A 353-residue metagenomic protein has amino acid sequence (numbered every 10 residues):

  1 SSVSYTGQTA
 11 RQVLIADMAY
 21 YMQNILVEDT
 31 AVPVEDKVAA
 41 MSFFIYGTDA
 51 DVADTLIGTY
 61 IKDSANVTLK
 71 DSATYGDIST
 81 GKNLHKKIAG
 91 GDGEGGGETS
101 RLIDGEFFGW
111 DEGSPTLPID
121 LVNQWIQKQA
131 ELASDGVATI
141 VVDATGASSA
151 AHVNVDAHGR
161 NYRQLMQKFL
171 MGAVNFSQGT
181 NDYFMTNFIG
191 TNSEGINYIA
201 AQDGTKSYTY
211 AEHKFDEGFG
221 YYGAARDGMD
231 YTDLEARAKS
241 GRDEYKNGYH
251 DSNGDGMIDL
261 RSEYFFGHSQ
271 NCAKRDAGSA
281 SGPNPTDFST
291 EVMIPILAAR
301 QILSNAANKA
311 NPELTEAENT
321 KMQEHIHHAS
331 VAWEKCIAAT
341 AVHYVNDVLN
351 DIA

Functional and structural regions predicted by a protein language model:
S1-A353: Mature extracytoplasmic or organellar-lumen-exposed domains after removal of signal/transit peptides
